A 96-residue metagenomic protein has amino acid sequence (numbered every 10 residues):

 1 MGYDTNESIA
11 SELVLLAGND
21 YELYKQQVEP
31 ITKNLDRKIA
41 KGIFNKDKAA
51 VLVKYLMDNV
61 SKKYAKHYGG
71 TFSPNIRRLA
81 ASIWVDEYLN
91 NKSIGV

Functional and structural regions predicted by a protein language model:
M1-V96: Acidic interaction surfaces
